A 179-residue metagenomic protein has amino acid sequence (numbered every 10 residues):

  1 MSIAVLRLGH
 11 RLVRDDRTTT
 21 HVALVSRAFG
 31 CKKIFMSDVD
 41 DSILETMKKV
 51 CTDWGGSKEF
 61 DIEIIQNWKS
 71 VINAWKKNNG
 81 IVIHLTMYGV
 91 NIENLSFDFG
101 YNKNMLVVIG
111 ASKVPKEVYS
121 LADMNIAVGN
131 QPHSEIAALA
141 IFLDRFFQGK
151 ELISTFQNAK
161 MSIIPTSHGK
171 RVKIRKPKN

Functional and structural regions predicted by a protein language model:
M1-T86, F147-L152: RNA substrate-binding interface of SAM-dependent RNA methyltransferases
R14, N91-N94, P115-V118, S134-I136 (+2 more regions): Short, well-ordered, mixed-charge alpha-helical segments that flank or form enzyme active sites
H21-V25, C51-T52, D98-Y101, D123-M124 (+1 more regions): Short, solvent-exposed amphipathic alpha-helical segments in soluble enzyme and RNA/protein-processing domains
E45-V50, L95-S96, A138: Short secondary-structure transition/capping segments
I64-Q66, W75-I81, S96, Y101-K103 (+1 more regions): N-terminal secretory signal sequences
G89-V128: Long, charge-patterned amphipathic alpha-helical coiled-coil/hairpin "stalk" segments used as oligomerization
V118-S167: Structured adenosyl-cofactor binding patch, chiefly the S-adenosyl-L-methionine
S167-N179: Long, charged alpha-helical interface segments
